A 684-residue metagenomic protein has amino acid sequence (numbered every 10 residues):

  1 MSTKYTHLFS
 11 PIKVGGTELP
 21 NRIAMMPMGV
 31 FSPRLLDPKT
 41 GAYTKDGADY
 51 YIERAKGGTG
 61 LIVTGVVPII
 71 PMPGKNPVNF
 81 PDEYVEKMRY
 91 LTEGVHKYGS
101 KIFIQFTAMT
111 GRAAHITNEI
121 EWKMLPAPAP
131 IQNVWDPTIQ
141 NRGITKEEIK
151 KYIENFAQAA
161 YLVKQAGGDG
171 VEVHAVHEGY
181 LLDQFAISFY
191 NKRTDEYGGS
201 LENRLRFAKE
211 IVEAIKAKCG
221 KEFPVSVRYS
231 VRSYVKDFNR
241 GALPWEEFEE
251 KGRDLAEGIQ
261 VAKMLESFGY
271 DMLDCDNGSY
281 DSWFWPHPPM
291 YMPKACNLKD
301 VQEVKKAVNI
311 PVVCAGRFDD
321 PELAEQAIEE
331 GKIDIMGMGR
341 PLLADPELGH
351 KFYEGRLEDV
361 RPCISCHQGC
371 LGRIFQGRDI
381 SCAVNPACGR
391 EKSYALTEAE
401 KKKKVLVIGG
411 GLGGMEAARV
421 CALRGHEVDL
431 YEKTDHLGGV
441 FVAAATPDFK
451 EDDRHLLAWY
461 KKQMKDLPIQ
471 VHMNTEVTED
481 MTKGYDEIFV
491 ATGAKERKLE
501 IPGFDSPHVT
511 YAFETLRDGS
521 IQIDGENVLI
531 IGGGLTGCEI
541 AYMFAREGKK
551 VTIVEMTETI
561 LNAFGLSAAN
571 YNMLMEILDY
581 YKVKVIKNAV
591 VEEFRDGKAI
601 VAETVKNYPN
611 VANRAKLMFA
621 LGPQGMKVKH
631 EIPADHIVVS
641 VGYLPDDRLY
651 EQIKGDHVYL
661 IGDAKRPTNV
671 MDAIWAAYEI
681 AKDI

Functional and structural regions predicted by a protein language model:
M1-I408, L412, E416-L423, E427-V428 (+3 more regions): Flavin-dependent oxidoreductase catalytic cores
T3-I12, Y43-K45, A387-E391, P468-T475 (+2 more regions): Short gly/ser/thr-rich secondary-structure transition/capping motifs
L273, V304, A327, G339 (+6 more regions): Hydrophobic, well-ordered secondary-structure elements that form the walls of internal hydrophobic environments
A315, N385, N474-E476, A512 (+3 more regions): Conserved beta-strand termini and adjacent loop/short-helix elements that scaffold enzyme active sites in alpha/beta
L342-D345, H436-G438, T559-L561, R666-T668: Short gly/pro/ser/thr-enriched loop/turn and capping motifs at secondary-structure boundaries
K402-Y431, H472-D480, G484, A491-I501 (+4 more regions): Rossmann-like dinucleotide/flavin-binding elements
E427-L467, M543-V591: Rossmann-like dinucleotide-binding cores of NAD(P)H-dependent redox enzymes
